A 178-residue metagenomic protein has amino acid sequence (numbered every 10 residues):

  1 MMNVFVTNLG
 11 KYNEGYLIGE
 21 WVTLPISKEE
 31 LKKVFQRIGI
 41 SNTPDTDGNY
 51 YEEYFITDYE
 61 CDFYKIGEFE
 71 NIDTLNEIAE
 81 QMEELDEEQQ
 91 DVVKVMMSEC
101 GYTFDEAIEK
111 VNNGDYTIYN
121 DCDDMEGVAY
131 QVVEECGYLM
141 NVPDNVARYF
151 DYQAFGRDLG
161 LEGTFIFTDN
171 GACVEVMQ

Functional and structural regions predicted by a protein language model:
M1-P44: N-terminal ordered "arm"
M1-T7, G19-T23, E53-T57, T164-M177: Ordered hydrophobic segments in well-structured contexts
M2, N13, D62-F63, F69-T74 (+5 more regions): Non-transmembrane, interaction-prone alpha-helical and coil segments associated with secretion and export
K28-Y102: Structured domain cores in non-transmembrane regions
G48-F55, K94-M96, I108-V111, D144-A147 (+1 more regions): Short coil/turn segments at secondary-structure boundaries
D91-C136, N145, V176-Q178: Extracytoplasmic/secretory-pathway segments with low complexity and glycosylation-like composition
A129-Q178: Acidic, proline/glycine-rich low-complexity IDRs
